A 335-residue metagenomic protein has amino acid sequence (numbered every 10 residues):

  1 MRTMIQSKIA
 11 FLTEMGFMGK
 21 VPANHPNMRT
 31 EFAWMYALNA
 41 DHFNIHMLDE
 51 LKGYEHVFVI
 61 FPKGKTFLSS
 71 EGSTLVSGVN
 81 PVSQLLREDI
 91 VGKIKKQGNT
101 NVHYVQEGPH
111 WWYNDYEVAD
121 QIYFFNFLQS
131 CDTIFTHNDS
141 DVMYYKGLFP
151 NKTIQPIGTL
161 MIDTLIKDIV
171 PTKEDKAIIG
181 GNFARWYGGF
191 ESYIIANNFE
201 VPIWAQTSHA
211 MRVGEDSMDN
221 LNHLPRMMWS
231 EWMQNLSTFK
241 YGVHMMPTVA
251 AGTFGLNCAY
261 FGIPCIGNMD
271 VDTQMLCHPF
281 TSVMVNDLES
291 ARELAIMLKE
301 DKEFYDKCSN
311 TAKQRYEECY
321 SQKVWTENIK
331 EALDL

Functional and structural regions predicted by a protein language model:
K20-N27, E31, I162-D219, H223-W229: Conserved catalytic-core segment of nucleotide-activated headgroup transferases in glycan assembly
N39-D132, T136-Y145: Extended catalytic core of nucleotide-activated donor transferases of GT-like folds
D132-K146, P150-K167: Donor nucleotide-sugar binding/catalytic pocket of nucleotide-sugar-dependent glycosyltransferases
M228-F239, Y260: Short acidic alpha-helix that forms the nucleotide-activated donor recognition element in Leloir-type transferases
M233, G255-F261, Q274: Short alpha-helical segment that forms part of, or immediately flanks, the ligand-binding pocket in carbohydrate-active
S237-A250, I263: Acidic donor-binding loop of glycosyltransferase active sites
P279-E289, I296-K302: Conserved acidic donor-binding segment of nucleotide-sugar-dependent glycosyltransferases
K302-L333: A charged, aromatic-enriched C-terminal amphipathic alpha-helix characteristic of glycosyltransferases across folds
